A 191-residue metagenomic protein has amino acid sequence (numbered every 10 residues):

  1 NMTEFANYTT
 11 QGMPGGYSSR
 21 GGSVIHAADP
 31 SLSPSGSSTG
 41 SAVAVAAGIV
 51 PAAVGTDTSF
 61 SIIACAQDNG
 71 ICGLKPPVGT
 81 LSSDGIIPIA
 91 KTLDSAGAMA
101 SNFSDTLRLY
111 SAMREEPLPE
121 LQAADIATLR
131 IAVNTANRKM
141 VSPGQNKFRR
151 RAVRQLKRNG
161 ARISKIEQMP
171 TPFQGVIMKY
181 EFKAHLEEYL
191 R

Functional and structural regions predicted by a protein language model:
N1-D94, V133-A136: Short glycine/serine-rich loop/turn segments
S33-G36, A66, A98-S101, V141-G144 (+1 more regions): Extracytoplasmic/periplasmic, Sec-exported soluble proteins
A42-A46, K75, S104-S111, R150-V153 (+1 more regions): Predominant activation on well-ordered alpha-helical scaffold segments within soluble catalytic domains
A46-T56, P88-N102, M169-R191: Charged, low-complexity, helix/coiled-coil-prone segments
F60-N69, T106-R108, S142-K147: Short, mixed-charge, low-aromatic patches
P77-A123: A short core secondary-structure module
A112-R191: Amidase signature
